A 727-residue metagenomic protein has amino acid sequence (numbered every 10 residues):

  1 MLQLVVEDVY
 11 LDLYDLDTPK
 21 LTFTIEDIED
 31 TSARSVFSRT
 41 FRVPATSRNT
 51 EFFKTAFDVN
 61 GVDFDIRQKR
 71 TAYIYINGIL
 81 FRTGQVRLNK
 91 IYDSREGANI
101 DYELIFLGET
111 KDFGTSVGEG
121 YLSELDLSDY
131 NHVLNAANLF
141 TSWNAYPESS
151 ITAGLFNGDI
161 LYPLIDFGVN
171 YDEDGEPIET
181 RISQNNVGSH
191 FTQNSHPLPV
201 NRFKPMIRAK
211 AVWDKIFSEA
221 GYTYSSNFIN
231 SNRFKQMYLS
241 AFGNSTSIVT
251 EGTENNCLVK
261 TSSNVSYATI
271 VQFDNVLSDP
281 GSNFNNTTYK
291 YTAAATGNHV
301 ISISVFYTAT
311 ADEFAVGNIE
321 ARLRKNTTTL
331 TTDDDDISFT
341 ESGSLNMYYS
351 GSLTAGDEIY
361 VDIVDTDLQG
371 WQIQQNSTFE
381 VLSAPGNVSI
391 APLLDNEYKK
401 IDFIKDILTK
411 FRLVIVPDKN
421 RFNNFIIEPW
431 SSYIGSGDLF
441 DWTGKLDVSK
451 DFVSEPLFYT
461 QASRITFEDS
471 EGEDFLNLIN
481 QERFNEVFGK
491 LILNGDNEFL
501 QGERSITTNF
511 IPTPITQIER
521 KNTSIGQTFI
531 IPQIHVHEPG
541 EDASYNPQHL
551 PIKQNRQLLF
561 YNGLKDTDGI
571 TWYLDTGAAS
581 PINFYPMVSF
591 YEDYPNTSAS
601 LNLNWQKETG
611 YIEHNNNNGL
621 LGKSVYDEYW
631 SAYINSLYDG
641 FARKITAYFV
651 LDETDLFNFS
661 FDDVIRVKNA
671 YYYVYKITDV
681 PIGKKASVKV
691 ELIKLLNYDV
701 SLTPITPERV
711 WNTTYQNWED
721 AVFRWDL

Functional and structural regions predicted by a protein language model:
M1-I270, N275, I373-G386, A391-T409 (+7 more regions): Polar, S/T/G-rich
R82-K90, A670-V680: Short beta-strand-centered aromatic/proline hotspots
V249-K325, S342, L368-P385: Terminal (often C-terminal
L330-G351: Extracellular carbohydrate recognition and processing domains and analogous Trp-centered ligand-binding platforms
V361-Q369: Short beta-strand-plus-loop segments that form exposed binding edges in beta-rich domains
Y629, I645-I677: Extracellular low-complexity, Gly/Ser/Thr-rich intrinsically disordered linkers and protease-sensitive activation/hinge
V700-L727: Viral virion structural and adsorption modules
